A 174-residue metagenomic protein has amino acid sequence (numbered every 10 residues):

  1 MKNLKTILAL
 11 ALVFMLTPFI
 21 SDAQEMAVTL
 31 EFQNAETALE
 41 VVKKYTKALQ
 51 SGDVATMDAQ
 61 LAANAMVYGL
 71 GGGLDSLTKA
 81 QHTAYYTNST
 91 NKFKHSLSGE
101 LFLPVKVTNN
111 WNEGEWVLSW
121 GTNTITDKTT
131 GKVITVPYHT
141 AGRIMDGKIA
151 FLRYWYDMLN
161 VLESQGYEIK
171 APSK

Functional and structural regions predicted by a protein language model:
M1-T29: Bacterial Sec-dependent N-terminal signal peptides
S21-S51, A55, A59, A171-K174: Short, low-complexity N-terminal intrinsically disordered segments enriched in polar/charged residues
T37, V54-N109, E113-E115: A solvent-exposed, acidic/Ser-Thr-rich amphipathic alpha-helical stretch
Y45, T56-D58, A65, H82 (+3 more regions): Hydrophobic pocket/interface hotspot
L61, G121-I125, Y156: Short beta-strand segments enriched in hydrophobic/aromatic residues within well-folded beta-rich domains
W116-K148: Exposed beta-sheet edge and beta->alpha loop/turn motif
F151-K174: Low-complexity, intrinsically disordered terminal/linker segments enriched in charged and Gly/Pro repeats
